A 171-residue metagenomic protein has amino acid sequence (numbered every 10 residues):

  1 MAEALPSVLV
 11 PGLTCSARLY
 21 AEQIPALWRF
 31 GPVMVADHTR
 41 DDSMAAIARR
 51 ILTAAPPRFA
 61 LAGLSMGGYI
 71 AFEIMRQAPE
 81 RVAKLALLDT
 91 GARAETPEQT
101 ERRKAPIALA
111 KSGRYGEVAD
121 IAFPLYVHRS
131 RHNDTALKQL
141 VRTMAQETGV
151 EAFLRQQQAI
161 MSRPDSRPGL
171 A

Functional and structural regions predicted by a protein language model:
M1-L52, L64: Conserved HGGG/HGGXW glycine-rich cap/lid loop of the alpha/beta-hydrolase fold
A4, A55-P57, E80: Active-site acidic short loop of glycosyltransferases
E22, E73-Q77: Active-site signature of alpha/beta-hydrolase-fold catalytic machinery across serine- and Asp/Cys-nucleophile hydrolases
M44, R76-D120: Flexible "cap/lid" loop of the alpha/beta hydrolase fold
L61-G63, L88: Short beta-strand immediately N-terminal to the catalytic nucleophile in serine-hydrolase-like folds
G63-G67, A71: Gly/Ala-rich beta-loop-alpha elbow adjacent to hydrolase catalytic centers
F72, A171: Nucleotide and nucleotide-moiety/phosphate-recognizing core
E95-E98, G113-L170: Conserved alpha/beta-hydrolase catalytic His-Asp/Glu region
